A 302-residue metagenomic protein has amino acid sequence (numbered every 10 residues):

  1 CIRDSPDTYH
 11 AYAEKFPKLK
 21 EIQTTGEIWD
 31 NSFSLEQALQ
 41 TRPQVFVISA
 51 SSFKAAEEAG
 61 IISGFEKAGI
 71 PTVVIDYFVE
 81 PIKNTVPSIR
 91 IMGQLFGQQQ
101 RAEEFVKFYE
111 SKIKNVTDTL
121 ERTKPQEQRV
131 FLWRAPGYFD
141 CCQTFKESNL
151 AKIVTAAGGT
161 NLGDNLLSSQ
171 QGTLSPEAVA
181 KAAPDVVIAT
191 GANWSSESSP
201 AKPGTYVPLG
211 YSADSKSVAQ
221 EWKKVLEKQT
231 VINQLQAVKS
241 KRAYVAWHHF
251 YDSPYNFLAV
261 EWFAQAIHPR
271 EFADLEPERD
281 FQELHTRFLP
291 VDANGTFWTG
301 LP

Functional and structural regions predicted by a protein language model:
R3-T41, V45-K54: A short, structured surface patch at a secondary-structure boundary
A11-K15, E197-T230: Charged, glycine/proline-rich intrinsically disordered loops and linkers
F33, G60, G172-A178, L226-N233: Alpha-helical scaffolding within the catalytic cores of extracellular/periplasmic polymer-degrading hydrolases
L35-L39, A151, P176-E177: Short hydrophobic/charged patches on amphipathic alpha-helices used for structural packing and interfaces
T41-F46, A182-I188: Alpha-to-beta junction loops
V45, E57-F139, G163-D164, Q171-T173 (+1 more regions): Extracytoplasmic substrate-binding proteins
E147-S169: His/Asp/Glu-enriched short active-site or ligand-binding loop at hydrolase and phosphoryl-transfer sites
L162-E177, A183-D214: Pocket-lining segment of extracytoplasmic ligand-binding domains
